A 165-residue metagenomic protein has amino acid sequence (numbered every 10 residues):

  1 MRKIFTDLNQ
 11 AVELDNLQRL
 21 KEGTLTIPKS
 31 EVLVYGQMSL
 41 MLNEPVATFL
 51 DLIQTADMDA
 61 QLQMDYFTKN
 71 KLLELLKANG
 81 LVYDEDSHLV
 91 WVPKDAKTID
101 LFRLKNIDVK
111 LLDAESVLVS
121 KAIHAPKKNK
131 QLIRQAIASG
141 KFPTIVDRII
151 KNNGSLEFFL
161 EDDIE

Functional and structural regions predicted by a protein language model:
M1-E165: Compositionally biased terminal segments of proteins
